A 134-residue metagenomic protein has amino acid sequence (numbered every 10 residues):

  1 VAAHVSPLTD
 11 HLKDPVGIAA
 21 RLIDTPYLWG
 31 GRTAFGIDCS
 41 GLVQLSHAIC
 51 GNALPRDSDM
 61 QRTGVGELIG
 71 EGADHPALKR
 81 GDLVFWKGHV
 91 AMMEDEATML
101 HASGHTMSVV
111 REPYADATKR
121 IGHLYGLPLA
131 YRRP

Functional and structural regions predicted by a protein language model:
V1-G17, T25: Boundary regions of SH3-family modules and the immediately adjacent low-complexity/disordered segments in eukaryotic
A2-P7, R32, L68-G72, E94-P134: Aromatic- and glycine-rich peptidoglycan recognition patches
A20: Residues forming anionic-ligand binding surfaces in small-molecule and nucleic-acid pockets of primarily soluble enzymes
Y27-L78: Catalytic cysteine-centered active-site loop
G81-D82: Structural motif
F85-W86: A generic structural signal for residues embedded in beta-strands
V90-A91: A conserved glycine-rich beta-strand in the N-terminal activation segment of trypsin-fold
